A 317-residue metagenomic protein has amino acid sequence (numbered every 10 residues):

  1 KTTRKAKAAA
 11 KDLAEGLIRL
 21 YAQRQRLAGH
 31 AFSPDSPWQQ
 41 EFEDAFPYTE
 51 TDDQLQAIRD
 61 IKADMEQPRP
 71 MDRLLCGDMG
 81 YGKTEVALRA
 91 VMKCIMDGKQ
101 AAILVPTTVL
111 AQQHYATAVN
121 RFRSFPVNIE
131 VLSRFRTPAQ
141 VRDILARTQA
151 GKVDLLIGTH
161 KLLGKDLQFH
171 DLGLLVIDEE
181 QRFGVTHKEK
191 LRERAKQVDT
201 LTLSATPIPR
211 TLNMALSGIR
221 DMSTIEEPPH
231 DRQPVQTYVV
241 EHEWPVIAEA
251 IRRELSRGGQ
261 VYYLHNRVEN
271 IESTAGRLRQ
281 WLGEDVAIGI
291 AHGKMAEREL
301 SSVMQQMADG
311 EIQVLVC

Functional and structural regions predicted by a protein language model:
K1-D53: Upstream accessory/linker segments immediately N-terminal to the RecA-like ATPase cores of bacterial MutS and a subset
R26-H30, F46-Y48, L55-R59, E66-C317: Inter-lobe coupling/hinge segments of SF2-like helicase ATPases
